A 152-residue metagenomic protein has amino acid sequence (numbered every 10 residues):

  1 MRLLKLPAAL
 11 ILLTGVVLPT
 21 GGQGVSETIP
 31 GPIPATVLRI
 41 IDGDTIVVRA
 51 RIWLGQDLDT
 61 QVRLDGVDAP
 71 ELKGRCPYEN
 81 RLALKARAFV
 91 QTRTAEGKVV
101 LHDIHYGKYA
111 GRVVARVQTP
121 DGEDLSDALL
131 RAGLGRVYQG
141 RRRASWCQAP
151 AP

Functional and structural regions predicted by a protein language model:
R2-A8, L13-P152: Small beta-barrel nucleic-acid-binding modules, primarily SNase/OB-fold domains and secondarily Tudor-like barrels
